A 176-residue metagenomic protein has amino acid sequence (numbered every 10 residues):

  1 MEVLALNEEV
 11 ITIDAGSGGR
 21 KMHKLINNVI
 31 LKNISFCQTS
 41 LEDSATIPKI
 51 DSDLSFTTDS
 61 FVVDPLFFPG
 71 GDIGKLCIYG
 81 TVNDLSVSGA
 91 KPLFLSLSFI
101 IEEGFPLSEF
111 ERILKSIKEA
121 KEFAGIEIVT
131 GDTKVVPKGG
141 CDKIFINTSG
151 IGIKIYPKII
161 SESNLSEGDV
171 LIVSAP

Functional and structural regions predicted by a protein language model:
E2-I11: Extreme N-terminal starter segment of soluble prokaryotic enzymes
T12, R20-A175: Glycine-rich phosphate/pyrophosphate-binding loop regions near the starts of catalytic domains
